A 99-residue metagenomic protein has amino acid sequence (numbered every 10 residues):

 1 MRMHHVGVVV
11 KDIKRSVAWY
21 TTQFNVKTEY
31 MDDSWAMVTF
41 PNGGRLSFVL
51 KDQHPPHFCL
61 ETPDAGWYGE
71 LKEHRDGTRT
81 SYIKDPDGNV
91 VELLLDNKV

Functional and structural regions predicted by a protein language model:
M1-V17, G44, P56-F58, V99: N-terminal beta-strand motif that seeds the catalytic metal site of vicinal oxygen chelate
I13, Q53-V99: Vicinal oxygen chelate
S16-T21, G88: Conserved active-site tyrosine of GNAT-family acetyltransferases
K27-E61, V90-N97: Conserved short beta-strand elements that form part of the metal-binding/catalytic scaffold of enzyme active sites
